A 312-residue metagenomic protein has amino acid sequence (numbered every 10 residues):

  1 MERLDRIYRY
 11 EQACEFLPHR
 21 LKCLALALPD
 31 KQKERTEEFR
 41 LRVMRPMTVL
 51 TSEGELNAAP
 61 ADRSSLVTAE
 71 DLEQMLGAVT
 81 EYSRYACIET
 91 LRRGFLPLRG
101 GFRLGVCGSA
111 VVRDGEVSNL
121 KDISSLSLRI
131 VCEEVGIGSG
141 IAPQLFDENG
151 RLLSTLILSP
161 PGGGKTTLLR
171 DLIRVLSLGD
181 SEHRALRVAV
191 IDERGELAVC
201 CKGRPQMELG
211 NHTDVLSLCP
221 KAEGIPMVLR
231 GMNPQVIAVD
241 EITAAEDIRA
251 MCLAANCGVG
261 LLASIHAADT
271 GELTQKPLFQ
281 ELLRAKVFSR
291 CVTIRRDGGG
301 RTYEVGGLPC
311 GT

Functional and structural regions predicted by a protein language model:
M1-G100: N-terminal accessory targeting/assembly segments
R84-R151: P-loop NTP-binding catalytic core
R113, S118-K121, S289-T312: Conserved P-loop NTPase
I157: Hydrophobic anchor at the beta1->P-loop junction of P-loop NTPases
K165: Conserved lysine of the Walker
L168, L172: Hydrophobic positions on the alpha1 helix immediately C-terminal to the Walker A/P-loop
S177-P226: P-loop NTPase switch/communication element
M232-R296: Conserved P-loop NTPase nucleotide-binding/switch module
